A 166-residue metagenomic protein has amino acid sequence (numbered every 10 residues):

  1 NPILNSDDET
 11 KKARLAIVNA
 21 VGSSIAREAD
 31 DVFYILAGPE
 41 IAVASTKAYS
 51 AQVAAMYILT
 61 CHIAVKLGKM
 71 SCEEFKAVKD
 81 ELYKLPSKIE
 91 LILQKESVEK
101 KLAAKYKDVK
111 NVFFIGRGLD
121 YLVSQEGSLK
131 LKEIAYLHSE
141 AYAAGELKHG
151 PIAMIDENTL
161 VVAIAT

Functional and structural regions predicted by a protein language model:
N1-T166: A SIS-like phosphosugar-recognition module
